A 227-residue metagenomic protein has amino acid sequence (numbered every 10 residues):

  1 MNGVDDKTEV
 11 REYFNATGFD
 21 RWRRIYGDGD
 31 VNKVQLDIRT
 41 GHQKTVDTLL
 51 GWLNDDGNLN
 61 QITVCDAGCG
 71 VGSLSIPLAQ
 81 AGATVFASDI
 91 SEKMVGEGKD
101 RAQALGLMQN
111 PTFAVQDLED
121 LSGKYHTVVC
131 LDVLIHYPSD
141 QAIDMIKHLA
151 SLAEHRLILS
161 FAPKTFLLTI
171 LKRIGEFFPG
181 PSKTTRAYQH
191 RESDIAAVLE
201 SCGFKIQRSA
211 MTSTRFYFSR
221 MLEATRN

Functional and structural regions predicted by a protein language model:
N2-G57, T63, V71-L121, I143-D144 (+2 more regions): Class I (Rossmann-like) S-adenosyl-L-methionine-dependent methyltransferase catalytic domain, capturing the SAM-binding
G68: Conserved S-adenosyl-L-methionine
V129: A conserved beta-strand element that flanks and buttresses the S-adenosyl-L-methionine
D132-V133: Short catalytic micro-motifs in class I SAM-dependent methyltransferases
H136-Y137: A short His-aromatic
L152-R156: Short glycine-dipeptide loop
